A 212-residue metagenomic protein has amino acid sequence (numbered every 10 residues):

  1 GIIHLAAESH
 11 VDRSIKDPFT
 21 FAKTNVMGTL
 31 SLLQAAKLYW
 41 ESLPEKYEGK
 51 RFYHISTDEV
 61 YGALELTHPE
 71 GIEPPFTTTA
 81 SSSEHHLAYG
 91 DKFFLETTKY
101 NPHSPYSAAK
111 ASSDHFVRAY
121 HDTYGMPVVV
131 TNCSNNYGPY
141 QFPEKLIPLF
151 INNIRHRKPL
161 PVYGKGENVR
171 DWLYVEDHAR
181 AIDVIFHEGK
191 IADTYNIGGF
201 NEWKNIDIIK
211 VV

Functional and structural regions predicted by a protein language model:
G1-N136, E176, F186, N205: N-terminal Rossmann-like NAD(P)+-binding domain of SDR-like oxidoreductases, especially those catalyzing
A6, A36, I154-R155, V212: Hydrophobic aliphatic residues
N25, Y106, D171, G198-N201: Aromatic-acidic/polar surface patches that form glycan- and anion
E65, A111, Y124, V129 (+7 more regions): Glycine/proline-rich active-site loop of Rossmann-fold NAD(P)-dependent oxidoreductases
V117, I151, I209-K210: A conserved short alpha-helical segment within the catalytic HATPase_c
A179: Conserved catalytic core of two-component sensor histidine kinases
I182-F186, I209-V212: Hydrophobic "lid"/C-terminal helical patch of Rossmann-like NAD(P)-dependent dehydrogenase/epimerase domains
